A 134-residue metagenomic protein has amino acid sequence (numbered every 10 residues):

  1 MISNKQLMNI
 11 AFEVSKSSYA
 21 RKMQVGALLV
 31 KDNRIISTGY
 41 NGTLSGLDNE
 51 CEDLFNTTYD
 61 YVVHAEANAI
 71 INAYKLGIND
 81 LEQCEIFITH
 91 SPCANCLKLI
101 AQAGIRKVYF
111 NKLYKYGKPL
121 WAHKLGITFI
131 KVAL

Functional and structural regions predicted by a protein language model:
M1-L134: Zinc-dependent deaminase catalytic domain
